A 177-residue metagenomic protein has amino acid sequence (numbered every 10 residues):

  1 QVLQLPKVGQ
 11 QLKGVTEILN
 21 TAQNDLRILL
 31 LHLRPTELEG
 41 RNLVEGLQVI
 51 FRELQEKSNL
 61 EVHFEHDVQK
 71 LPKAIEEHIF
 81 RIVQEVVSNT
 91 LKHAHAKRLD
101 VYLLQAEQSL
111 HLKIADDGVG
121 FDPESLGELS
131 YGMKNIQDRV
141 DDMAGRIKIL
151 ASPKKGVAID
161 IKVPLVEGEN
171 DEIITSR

Functional and structural regions predicted by a protein language model:
Q1-L12: Conserved catalytic segment of histidine kinase HATPase_c domains, centered on the N-box/ATP-lid region
K13-T16, N20, E37-S58: Short beta-to-alpha transition helix within the HATPase_c
H63-Q84: Conserved short strand/loop->alpha-helix "switch" segment adjacent to the catalytic nucleotide/phosphoryl-transfer site
F64, L112-D116: Conserved DxG motif in ATP/Mg2+-binding regions
T90-A94: Short helix-loop "hinge" at the ATP-lid/N-box region of the Bergerat-fold HATPase_c
R98-Q108, A115, P153: Short beta-strand/loop element within the Bergerat-fold HATPase_c
S109, G120, P153-D160: Glycine-rich nucleotide-binding loop
S125-K155, K162: ATP phosphate-binding glycine-rich loop and adjacent ATP-lid/helix-beta elements within ATP-binding kinase/ATPase
